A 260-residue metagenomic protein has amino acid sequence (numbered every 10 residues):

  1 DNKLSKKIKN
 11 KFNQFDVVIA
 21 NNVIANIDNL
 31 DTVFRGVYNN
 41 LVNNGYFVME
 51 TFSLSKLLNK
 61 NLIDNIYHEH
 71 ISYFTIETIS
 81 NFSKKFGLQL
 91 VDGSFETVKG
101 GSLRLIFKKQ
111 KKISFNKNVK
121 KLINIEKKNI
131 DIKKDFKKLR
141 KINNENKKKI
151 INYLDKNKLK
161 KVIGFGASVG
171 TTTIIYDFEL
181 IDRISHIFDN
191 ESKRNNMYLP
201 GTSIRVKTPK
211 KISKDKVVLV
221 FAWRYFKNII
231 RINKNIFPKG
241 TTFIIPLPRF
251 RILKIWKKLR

Functional and structural regions predicted by a protein language model:
D1-N13, K207-K214: Short amphipathic alpha-helix with an adjacent loop that forms part of the alpha/beta core around
D16-I19: A conserved beta-strand element that flanks and buttresses the S-adenosyl-L-methionine
N21-V23: Short catalytic micro-motifs in class I SAM-dependent methyltransferases
D31-Y46: A short glycine-rich, Lys/Arg-flanked "PGG" loop and its adjoining helix->strand segment in the class I
N44-F52, T242-R249: Conserved beta-strand signature within the Rossmann-like core of class I S-adenosyl-L-methionine
M49-S72, I76-T78: Short, glycine-/aromatic-enriched active-site segment of Class I SAM-dependent methyltransferases
L88-Q89, S94-E126: Core SAM-dependent methyltransferase catalytic element
K111-R260: Hydrophobic, well-ordered beta-alpha structural blocks that scaffold small-molecule cofactor pockets
